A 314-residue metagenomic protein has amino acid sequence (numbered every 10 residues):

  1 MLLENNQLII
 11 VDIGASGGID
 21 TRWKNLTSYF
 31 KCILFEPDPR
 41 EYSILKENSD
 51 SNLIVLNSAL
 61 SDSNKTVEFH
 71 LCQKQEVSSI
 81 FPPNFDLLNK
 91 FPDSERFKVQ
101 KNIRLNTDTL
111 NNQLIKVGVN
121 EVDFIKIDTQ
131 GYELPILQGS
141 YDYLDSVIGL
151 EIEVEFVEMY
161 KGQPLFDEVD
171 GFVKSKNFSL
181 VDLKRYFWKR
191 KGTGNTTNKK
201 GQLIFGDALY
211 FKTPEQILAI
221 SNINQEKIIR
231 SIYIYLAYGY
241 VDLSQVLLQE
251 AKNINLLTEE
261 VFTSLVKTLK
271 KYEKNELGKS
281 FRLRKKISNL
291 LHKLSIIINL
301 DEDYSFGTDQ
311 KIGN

Functional and structural regions predicted by a protein language model:
M1-N314: Phosphate/nucleotide-binding beta-alpha loop and adjacent structural elements of enzyme active sites
